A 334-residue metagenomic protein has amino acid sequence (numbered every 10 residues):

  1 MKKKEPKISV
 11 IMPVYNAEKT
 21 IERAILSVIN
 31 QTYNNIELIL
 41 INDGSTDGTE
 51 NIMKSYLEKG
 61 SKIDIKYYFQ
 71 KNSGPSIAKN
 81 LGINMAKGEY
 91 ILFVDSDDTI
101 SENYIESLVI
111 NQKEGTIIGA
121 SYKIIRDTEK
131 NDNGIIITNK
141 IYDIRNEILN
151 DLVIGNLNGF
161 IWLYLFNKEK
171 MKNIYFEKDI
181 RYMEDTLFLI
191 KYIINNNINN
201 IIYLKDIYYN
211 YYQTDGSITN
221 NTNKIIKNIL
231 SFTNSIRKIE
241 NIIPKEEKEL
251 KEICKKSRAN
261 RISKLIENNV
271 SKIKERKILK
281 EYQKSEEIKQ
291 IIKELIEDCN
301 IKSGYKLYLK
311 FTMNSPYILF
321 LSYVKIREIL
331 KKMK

Functional and structural regions predicted by a protein language model:
M1-S27: N-proximal low-complexity "stem/linker" segments adjacent to membrane-targeting elements
L26-N35: Short, acidic, metal-binding catalytic loop of nucleotide-sugar glycosyltransferases
S27, N42-N51, S73, D95: A conserved acidic beta->alpha catalytic loop
Q70-A86: Glycine-rich, basic loop-to-helix element that forms the pyrophosphate-binding segment of sugar-nucleotide handling
I91: Short aromatic/hydrophobic "clamp" motif used to bind/position activated sugar donors
S101-I180: Flexible acidic/His/Gly-enriched loops in nucleotide-sugar-dependent glycosyltransferase catalytic domains
R145-I225: Conserved nucleotide-sugar donor-binding catalytic segment
S271-K334: Membrane-interface aromatic/basic loop that binds lipid-linked glycans or pyrophosphate carriers, typified by
